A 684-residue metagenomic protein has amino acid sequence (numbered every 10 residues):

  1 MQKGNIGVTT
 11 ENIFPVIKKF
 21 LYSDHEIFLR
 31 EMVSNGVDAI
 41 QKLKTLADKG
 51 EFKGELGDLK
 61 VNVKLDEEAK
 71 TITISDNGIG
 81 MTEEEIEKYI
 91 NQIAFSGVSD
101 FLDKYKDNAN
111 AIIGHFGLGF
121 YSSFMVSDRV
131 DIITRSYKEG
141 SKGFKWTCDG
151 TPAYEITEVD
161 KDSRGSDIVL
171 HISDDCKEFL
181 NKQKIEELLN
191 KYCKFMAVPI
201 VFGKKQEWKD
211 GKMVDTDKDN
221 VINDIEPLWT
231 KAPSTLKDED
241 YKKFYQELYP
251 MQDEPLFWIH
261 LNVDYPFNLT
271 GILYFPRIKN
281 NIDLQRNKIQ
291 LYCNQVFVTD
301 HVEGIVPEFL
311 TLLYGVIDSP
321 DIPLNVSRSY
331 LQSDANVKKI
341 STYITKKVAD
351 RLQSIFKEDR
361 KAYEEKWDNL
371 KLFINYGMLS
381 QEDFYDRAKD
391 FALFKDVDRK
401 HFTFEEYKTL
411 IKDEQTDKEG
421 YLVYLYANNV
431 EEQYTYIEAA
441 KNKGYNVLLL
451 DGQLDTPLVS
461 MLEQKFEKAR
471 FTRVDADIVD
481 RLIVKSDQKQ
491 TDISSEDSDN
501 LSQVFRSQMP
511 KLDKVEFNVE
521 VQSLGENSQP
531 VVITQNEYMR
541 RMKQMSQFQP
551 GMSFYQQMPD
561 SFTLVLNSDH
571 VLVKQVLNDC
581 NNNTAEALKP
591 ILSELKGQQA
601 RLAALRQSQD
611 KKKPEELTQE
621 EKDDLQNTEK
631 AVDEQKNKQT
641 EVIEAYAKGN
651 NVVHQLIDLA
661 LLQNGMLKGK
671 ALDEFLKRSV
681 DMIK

Functional and structural regions predicted by a protein language model:
M1-L180, E187, K194, K589-A600: GHKL (Bergerat-fold) ATPase N-terminal catalytic module, capturing the glycine-rich phosphate-binding loop and acidic
I112, V130-A153, S173-K177, Q183-K684: GHKL/Bergerat-fold ATPase module in large chromosome/replication-associated machines
